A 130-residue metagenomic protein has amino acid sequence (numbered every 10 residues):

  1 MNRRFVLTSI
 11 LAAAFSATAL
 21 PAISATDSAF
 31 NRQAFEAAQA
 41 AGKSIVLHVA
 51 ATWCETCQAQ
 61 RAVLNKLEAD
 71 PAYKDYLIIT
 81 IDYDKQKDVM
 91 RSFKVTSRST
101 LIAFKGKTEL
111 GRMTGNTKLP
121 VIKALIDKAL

Functional and structural regions predicted by a protein language model:
N2-L7: N-terminal export leaders
A19-L20: N-terminal signal peptide c-region/cleavage motif recognized by signal peptidases
D27-K43: A short beta-strand-turn-helix
A40-T52: Short active-site neighborhood of thiol/selenol oxidoreductases, capturing the structured segment around
Q58-D70: Typically the conserved alpha-helix immediately C-terminal to a functionally engaged Cys/Sec in thioredoxin-like
Y73-K87: Thiol-based oxidoreductase modules, predominantly thioredoxin-like and allied folds used for disulfide exchange
F93-I102: Structural micro-motif
K105-L130: Non-catalytic, surface beta->alpha helical segment in thiol-disulfide oxidoreductase systems
